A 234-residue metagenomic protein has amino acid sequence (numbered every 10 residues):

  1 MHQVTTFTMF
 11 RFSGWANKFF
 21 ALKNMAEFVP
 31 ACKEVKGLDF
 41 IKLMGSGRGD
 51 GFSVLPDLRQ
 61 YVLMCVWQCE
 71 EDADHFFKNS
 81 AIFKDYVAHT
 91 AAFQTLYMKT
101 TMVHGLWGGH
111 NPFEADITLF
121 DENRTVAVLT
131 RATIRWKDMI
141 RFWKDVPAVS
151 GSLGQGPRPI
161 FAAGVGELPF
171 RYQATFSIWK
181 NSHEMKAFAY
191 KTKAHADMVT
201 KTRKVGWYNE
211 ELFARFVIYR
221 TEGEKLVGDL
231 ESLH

Functional and structural regions predicted by a protein language model:
M1-Q60, E70-F76, H89-A174, E184-K191 (+1 more regions): Short S/T/G/P-rich N-terminal loop/turn motif that feeds into the first structured element of a domain
C65, F77-A81: Generic hydrophobic/packing signal
A81-A88, A196-D197: A common structural junction motif
K180-A196, R203: Active-site/pore-lining binding-face segments in mid-to-C-terminal subdomains
G206-Y208: Flexible helix-coil linker/hinge segments at domain or subdomain boundaries
